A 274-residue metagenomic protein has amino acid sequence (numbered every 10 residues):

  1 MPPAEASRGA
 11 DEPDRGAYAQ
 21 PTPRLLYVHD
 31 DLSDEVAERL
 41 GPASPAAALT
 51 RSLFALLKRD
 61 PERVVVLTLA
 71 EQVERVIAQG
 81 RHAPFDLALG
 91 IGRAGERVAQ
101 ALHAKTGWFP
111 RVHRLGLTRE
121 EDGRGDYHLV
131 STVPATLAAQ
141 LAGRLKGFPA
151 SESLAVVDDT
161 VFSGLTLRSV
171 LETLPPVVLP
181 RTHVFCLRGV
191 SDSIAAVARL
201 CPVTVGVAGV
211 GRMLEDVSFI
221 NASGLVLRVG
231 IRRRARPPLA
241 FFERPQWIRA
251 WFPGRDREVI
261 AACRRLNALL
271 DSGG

Functional and structural regions predicted by a protein language model:
P2-L57, A83-P84, A101, K105-W108 (+1 more regions): PRPP-dependent phosphoribosyltransferase catalytic core
L49-T68, V157-D159: Glycine-rich phosphate-binding "P-loop"
R59-F85: A short, well-structured juxtamembrane/interface segment
P84-G92: Short glycine-rich phosphate-binding loop at a beta-alpha junction
L87, S153-A155: Structural motif
I91-R93, L117, C186-G189: Cofactor-binding loop segments of dinucleotide-utilizing enzymes, especially the Rossmann-like FAD- and NAD(P)+-binding
G95, T160-L165: Short acidic, S/G/P-rich loop/turn micro-motifs used as interaction or catalytic elements
G107-S153, G164-R168: Short, glycine/charge-rich flexible loops or terminal/linker lids adjacent to PRPP-binding catalytic cores
